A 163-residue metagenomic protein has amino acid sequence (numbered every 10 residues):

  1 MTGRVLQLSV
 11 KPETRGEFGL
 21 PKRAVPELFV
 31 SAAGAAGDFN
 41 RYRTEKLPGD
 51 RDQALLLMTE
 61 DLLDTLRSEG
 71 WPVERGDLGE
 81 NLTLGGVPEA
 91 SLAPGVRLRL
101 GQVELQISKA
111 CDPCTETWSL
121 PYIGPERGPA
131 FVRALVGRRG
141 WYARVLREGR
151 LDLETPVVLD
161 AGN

Functional and structural regions predicted by a protein language model:
M1-L100, E104, K109-C111, E116-W118 (+2 more regions): Electropositive, beta-rich accessory/interaction domains or terminal extensions that provide binding surfaces
W71-N81, G124-R139: Short, basic/aromatic beta-hairpin or loop at an interaction surface
T117-S119, P129-A130: Glycine-anchored, exposed beta-strand/edge motif detector
G140-N163: Well-ordered alpha/beta subsegment
